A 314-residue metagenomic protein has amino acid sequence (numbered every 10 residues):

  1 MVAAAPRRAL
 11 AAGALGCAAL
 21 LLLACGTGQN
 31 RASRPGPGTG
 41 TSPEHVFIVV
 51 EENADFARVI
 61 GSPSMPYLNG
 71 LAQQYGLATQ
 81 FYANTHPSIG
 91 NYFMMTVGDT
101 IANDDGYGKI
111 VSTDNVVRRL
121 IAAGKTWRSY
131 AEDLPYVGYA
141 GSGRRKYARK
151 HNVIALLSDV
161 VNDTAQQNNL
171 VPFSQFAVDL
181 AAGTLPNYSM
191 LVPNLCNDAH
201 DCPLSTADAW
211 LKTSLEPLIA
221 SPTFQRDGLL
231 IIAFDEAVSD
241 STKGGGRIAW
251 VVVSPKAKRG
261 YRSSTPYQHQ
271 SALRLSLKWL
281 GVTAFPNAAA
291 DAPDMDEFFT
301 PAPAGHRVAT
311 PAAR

Functional and structural regions predicted by a protein language model:
M1-A14: Bacterial N-terminal signal peptides that target proteins for export
L22-A24: C-terminal motif of bacterial Sec signal peptides marking the signal peptidase cleavage site
G26-R314: N-terminal pro-sequences and low-complexity stem/linker regions of secreted or lumenal proteins
